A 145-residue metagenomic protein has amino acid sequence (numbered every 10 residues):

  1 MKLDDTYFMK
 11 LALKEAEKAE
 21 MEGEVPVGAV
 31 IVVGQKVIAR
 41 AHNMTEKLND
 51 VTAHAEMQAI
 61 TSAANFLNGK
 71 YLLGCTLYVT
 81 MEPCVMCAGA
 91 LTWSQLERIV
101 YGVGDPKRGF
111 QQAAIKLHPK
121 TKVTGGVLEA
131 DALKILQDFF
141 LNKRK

Functional and structural regions predicted by a protein language model:
M1-E22, P83-K145: Zinc-dependent deaminase
A12, A16-A19, A29, A39 (+2 more regions): Small-residue (primarily alanine) positions within well-ordered alpha-helices, especially packing/interaction faces
G23-V27, L73: Short, basic and Ser/Thr-rich N-terminal targeting/leader segments
V27-Q35: Short beta-strand scaffold segments in enzyme catalytic cores
A29, N68-G69, A113-I115: Short secondary-structure boundary/capping segments
I38-T45, K122: Short beta->alpha transition motifs characteristic of CBS
T45, V79, V103: Residues that line or immediately flank small-molecule/substrate-binding pockets and catalytic motifs
N49-E82, M86: Helix-adjacent hinge/juxtasegments
